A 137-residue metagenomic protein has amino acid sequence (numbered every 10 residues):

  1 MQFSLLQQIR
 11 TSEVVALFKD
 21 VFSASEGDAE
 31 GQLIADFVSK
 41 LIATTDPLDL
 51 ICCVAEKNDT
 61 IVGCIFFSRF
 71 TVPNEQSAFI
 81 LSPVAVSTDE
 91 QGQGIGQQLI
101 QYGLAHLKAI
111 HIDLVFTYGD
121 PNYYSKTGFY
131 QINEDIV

Functional and structural regions predicted by a protein language model:
Q2-A16: A short beta-loop-alpha structural element at the N-terminal edge of CoA-dependent acyl/N-acetyltransferase catalytic
L6, V84-V86: Hydrophobic adenine-recognition pocket in adenosine-nucleotide-binding enzymes
T11, F18, F22-N58, V62 (+1 more regions): Active-site rim helix/loop that mediates acceptor-substrate recognition in acyltransferases
V21, H106, Y123: Short alpha-helical functional segments enriched in proximate histidine and acidic residues
F70-L81, Q91: A conserved beta-turn-beta hairpin within the catalytic core of GNAT-like acetyltransferases that forms part
D89-E90, G94-Y102, I112: Conserved acetyl-CoA pyrophosphate-binding loop and the N-cap/start of the following alpha-helix in GNAT-like
A109-D113, G119-V137: Conserved active-site alpha-helix within GNAT-family acetyltransferase domains
